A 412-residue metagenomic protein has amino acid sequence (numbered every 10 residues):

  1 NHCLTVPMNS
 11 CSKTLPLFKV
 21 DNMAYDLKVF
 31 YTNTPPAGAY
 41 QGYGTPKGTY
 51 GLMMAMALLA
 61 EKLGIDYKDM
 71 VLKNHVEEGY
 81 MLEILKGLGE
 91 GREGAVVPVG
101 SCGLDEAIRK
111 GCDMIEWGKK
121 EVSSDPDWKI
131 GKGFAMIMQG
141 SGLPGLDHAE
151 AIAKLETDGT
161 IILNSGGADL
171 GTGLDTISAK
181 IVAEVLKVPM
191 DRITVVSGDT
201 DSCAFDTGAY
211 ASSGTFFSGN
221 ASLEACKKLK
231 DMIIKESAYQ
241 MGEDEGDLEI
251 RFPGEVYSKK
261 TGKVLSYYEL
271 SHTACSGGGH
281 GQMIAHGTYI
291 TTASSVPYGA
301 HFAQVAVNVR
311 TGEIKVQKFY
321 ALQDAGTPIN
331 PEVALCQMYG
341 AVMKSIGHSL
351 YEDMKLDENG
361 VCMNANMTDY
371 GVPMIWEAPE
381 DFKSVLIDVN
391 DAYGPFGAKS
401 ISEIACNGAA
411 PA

Functional and structural regions predicted by a protein language model:
N1-G48, D125-A412: Gly/Pro-rich active-site capping loops and adjacent beta-alpha segments that organize cofactor/substrate pockets
D66, N74, I290-T292: Domain-wide signal for the mature, well-folded portions of proteins, strongly enriched in nucleus-encoded organellar
L72-K154, N364, V372: Accessory "access/gating" subregions that flank catalytic or transport cores
